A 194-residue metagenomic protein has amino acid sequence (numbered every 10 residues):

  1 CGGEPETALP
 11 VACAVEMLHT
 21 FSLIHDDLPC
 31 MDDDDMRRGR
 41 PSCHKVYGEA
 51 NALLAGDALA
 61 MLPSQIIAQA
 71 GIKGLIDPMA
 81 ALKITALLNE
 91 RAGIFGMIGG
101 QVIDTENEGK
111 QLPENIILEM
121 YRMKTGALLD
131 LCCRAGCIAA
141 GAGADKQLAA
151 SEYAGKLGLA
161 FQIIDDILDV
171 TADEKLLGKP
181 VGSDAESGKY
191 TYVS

Functional and structural regions predicted by a protein language model:
C1-S194: All-alpha prenyltransferase/terpene-synthase fold signal
